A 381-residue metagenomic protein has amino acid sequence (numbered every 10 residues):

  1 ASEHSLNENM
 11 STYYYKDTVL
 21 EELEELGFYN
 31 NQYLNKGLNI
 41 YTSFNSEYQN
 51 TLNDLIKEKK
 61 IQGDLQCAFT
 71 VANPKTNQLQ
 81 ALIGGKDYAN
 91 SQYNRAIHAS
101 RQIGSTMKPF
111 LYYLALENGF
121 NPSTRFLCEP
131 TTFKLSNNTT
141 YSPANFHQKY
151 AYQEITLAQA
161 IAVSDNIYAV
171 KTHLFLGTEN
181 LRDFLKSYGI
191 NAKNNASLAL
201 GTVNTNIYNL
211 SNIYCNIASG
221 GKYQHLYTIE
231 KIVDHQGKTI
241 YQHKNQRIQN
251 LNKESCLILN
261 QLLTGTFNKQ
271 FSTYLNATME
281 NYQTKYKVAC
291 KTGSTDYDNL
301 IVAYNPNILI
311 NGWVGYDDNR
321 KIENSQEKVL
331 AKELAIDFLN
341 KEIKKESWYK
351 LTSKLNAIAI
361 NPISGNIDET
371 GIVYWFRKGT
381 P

Functional and structural regions predicted by a protein language model:
A1-S46, N50, D183-K186, N191 (+2 more regions): Non-catalytic, structured segments within soluble enzyme domains
H4-Y13, F120-L181, N195, Y223 (+1 more regions): Conserved catalytic neighborhood of penicillin-recognizing serine enzymes
S11, Y15, F44, Y48 (+13 more regions): Hydrophobic (often cysteine-bearing) scaffold residues that line and stabilize catalytic clefts of nucleotide/cofactor
D17-E25, A72-K86, L116-F120, T131 (+8 more regions): Glycine-rich, acidic and aromatic/proline-enriched surface loops and short helix-turn segments that act as binding
Y33-G37, Q92-I97, S142-P143, Y152-E154 (+5 more regions): Flexible glycine/proline-enriched surface loops and loop-helix/loop-strand junctions
T42-Q62, F69, L82, Y88-Y93 (+2 more regions): A penicillin-recognizing enzyme superfamily signal
L52, N77, S100-C128, A160 (+4 more regions): Active-site SXXK
T140-N145, G177-Y214, G221, T228: Mid-domain, small-residue-enriched loop/turn segments at the edges of structured enzyme/sensor domains
